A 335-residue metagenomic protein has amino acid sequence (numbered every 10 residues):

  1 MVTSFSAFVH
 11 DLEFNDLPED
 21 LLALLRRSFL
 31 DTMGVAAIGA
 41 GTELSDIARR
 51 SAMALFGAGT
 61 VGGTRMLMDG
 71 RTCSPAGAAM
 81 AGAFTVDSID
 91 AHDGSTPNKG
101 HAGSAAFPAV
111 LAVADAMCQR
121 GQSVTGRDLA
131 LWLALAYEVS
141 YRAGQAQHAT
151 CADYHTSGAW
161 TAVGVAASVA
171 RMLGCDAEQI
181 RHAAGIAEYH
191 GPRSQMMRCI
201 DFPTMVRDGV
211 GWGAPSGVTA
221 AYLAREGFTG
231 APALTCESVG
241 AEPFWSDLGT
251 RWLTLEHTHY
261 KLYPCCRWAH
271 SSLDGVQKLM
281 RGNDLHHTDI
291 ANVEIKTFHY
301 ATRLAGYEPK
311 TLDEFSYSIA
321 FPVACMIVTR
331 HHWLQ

Functional and structural regions predicted by a protein language model:
M1-E256, H299: N-terminal core-entry segment
K99-A102, G158, C265, L312 (+1 more regions): Aromatic-acidic/polar surface patches that form glycan- and anion
S238-G282: Membrane-embedded hairpin module used as a gating/binding unit in multi-pass transport and secretion proteins
R267-Q335: Intrinsically disordered, low-complexity Ser/Thr/Pro/Gly-rich interaction regions that scaffold/cooperate
